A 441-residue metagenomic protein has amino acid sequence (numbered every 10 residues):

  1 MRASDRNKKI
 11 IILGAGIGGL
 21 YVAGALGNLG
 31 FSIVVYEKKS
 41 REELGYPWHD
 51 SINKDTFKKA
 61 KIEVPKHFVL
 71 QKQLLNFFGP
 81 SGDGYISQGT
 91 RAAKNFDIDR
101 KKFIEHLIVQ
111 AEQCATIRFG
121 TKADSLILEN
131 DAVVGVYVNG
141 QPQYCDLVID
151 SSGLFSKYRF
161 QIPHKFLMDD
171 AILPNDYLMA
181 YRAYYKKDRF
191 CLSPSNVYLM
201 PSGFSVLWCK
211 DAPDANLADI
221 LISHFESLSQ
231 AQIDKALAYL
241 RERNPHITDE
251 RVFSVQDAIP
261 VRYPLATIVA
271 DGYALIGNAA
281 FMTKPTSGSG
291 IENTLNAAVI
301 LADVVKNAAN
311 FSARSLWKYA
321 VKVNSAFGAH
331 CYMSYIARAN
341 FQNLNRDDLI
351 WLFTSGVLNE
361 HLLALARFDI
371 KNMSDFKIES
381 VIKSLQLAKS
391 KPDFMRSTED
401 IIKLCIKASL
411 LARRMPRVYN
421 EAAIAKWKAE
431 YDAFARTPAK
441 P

Functional and structural regions predicted by a protein language model:
R2-G18: Beta1/beta-strand and adjacent pyrophosphate-binding region of the FAD-binding site in flavoprotein oxidoreductases
I10-I12, I33, Y273: Conserved hydrophobic helix-helix packing surfaces used for dimerization/oligomerization
A15, Q110-P245, F281: Predominantly flavin-linked oxidoreductase catalytic cores and closely associated redox partners
G18, R41, F155: Conserved Rossmann-like nucleotide-cofactor binding loop
G27-Y46: Glycine-rich FAD pyrophosphate-binding loop
T56-H106: A conserved beta-strand/loop capping segment in the N-terminal third of enzymes that catalyze redox or closely related
K122-A123, L228-Y335: FAD/FMN-dependent oxidoreductases across multiple families
K306-P441: C-terminal helical "tail/cap" subdomain of flavin- and related membrane-associated enzymes
